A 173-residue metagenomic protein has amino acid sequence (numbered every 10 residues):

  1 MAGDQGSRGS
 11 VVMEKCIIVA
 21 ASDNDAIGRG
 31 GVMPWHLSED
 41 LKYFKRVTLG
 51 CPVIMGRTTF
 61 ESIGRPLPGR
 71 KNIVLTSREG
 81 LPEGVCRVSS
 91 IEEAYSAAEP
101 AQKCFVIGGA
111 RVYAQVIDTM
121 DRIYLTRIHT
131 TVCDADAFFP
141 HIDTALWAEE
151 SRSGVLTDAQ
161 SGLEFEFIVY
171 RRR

Functional and structural regions predicted by a protein language model:
V12-I17: Extreme N-terminal starter segment of soluble prokaryotic enzymes
I18-P52, R57-R173: Flexible, gly/pro- and Lys/Arg-enriched active-site loops
